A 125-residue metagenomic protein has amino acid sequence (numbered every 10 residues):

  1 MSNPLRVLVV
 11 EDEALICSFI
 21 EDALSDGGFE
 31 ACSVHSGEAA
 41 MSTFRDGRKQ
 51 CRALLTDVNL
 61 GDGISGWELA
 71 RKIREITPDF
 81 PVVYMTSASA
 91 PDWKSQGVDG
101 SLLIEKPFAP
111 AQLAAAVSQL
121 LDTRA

Functional and structural regions predicted by a protein language model:
E11: Conserved acidic carboxylate
S18-D26: Charged docking surfaces used in two-component/phosphorelay signaling
S33-A53: Acidic, metal-coordinating helix/loop segments flanking the phosphotransfer/catalytic sites of two-component signaling
S36, I64-E68: Acidic catalytic/metal-coordinating carboxylates
D57-V58: Active-site residues of response regulator receiver
W67-P78: Short amphipathic alpha-helix used as the core "switch/output" element in two-component signaling
M85-T86: Hydrophobic/aromatic residues positioned on beta-strands within the core alpha/beta folds
F108-L120, A125: C-terminal output helix
